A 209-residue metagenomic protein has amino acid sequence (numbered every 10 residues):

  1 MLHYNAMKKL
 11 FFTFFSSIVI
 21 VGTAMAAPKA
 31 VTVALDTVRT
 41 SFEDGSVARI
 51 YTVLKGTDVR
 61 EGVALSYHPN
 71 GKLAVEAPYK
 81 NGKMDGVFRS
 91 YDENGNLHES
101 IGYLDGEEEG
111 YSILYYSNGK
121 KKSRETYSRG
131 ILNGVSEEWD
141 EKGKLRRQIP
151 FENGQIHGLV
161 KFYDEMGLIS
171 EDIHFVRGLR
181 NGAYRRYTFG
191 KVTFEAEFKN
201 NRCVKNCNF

Functional and structural regions predicted by a protein language model:
M1-L10: Positively charged n-region of N-terminal signal peptides that target proteins for export
H3, V21-A24: Short, intrinsically disordered, low-complexity terminal segments
K8, A24-Y116, K120-D140, K144-E152 (+2 more regions): Periodic aromatic/glycine/histidine/acidic cluster detector with a strong bias toward beta-strand repeat architectures
T13-G22: Bacterial N-terminal signal peptides
